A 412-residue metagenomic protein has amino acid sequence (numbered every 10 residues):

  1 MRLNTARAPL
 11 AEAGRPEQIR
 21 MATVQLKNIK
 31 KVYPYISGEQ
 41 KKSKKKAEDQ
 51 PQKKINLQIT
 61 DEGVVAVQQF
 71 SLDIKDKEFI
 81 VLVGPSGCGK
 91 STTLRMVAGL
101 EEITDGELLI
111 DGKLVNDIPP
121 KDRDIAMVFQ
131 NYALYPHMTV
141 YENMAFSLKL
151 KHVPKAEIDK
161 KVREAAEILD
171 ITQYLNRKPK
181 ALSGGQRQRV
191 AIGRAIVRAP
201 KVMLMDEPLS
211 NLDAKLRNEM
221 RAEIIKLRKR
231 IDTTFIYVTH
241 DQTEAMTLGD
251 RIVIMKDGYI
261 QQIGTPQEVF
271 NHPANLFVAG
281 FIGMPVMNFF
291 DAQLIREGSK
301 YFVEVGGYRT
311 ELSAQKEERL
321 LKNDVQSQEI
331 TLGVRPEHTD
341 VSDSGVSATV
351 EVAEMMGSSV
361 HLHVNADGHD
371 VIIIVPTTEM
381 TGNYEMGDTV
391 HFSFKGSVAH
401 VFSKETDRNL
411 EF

Functional and structural regions predicted by a protein language model:
R2-L3, G38, M287, E297-F412: Non-catalytic connector elements of ABC transporters
F70-V81: Pre-Walker A (P-loop) beta-loop-beta motif of ABC nucleotide-binding domains
V83-P85: The feature captures the beta-strand-to-loop junction immediately N-terminal to the Walker
A98: Helix-to-loop junction immediately C-terminal to a conserved catalytic motif
G106-L114: Conserved ABC transporter NBD signature motif
P120-F281: ABC ATPase nucleotide-binding domains
